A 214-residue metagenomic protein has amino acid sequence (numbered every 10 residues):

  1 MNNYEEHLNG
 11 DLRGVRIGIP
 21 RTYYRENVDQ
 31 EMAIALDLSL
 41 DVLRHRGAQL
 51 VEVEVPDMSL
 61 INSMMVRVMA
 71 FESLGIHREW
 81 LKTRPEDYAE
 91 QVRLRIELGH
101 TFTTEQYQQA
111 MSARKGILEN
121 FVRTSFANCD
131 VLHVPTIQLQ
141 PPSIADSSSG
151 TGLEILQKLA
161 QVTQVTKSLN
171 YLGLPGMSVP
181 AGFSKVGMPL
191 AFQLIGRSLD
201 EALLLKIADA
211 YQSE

Functional and structural regions predicted by a protein language model:
M1-E26, E31, D37-R46, Q108 (+2 more regions): Structural helix-boundary/capping segments
E6-G18, V68-V122, P135-L139, P175-P189: Short helix-loop capping/hinge segments that flank enzyme active sites or metal/cofactor-binding pockets
T22, V55, C129, V134-Q138: Short, well-ordered beta-to-alpha junction loops that form the rim of enzyme active sites and present histidine/acidic
Q30-E54, R78-T83, Y107, S112-C129: Acyltransferase
A48-M65, I96-E97: Short connector loops at secondary-structure junctions
S63-M65, Q109, Q140-T163: Short, surface-exposed loop/helix-turn segments at secondary-structure junctions that function as lids/hinges flanking
R67-F71, G150-G152, I195-G196: Short, hinge-like loop/turn segments at secondary-structure boundaries
V122, E154-P180: Small-aliphatic-rich amphipathic alpha-helix that forms the alpha element of a beta-alpha
